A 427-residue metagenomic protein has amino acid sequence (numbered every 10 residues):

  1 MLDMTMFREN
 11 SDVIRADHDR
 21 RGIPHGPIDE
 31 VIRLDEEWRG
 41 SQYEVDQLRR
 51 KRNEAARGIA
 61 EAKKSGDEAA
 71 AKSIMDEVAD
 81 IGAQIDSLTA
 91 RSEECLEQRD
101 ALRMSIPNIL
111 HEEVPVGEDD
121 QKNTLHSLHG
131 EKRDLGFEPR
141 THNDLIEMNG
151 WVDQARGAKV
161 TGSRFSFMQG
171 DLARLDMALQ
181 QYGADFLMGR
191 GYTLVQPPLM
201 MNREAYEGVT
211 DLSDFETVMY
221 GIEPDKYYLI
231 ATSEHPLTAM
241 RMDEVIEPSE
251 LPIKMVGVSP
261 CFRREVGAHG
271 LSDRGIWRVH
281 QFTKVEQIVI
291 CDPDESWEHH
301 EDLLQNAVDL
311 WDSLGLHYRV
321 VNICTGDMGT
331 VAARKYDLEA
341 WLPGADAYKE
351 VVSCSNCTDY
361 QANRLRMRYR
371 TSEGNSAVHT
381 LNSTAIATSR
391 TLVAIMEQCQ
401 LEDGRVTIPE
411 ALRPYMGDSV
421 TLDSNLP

Functional and structural regions predicted by a protein language model:
M1-R133, W151: N-terminal alpha-helical targeting/anchoring segments
S127-P427: TRNA-recognition modules of translation machinery and tRNA-sensing kinases, especially anticodon-binding
